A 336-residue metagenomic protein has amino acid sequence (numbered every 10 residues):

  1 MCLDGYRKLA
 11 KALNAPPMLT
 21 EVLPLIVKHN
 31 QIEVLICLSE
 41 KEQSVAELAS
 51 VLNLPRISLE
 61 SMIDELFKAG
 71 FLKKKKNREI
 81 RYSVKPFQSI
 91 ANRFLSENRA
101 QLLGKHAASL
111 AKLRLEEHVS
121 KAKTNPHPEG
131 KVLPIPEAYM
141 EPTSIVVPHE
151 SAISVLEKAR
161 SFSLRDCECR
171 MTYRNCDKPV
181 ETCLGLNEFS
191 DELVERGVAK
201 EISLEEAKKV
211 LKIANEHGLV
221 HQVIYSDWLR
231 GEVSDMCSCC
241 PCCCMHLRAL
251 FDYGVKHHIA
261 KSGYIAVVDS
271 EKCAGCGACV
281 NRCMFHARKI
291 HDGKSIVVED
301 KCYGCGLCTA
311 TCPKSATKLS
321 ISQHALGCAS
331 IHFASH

Functional and structural regions predicted by a protein language model:
L3-I32: Short alpha-helical segments that sit at the start of domains
V34, V45-L52: A short acidic, leucine-rich amphipathic alpha-helix
E40-S44: Short capping segments at the starts of secondary-structure elements
L52-K68: Short amphipathic alpha-helical interaction segments
F67-R78, R288-K289, T317-K318: A short, conserved structural fragment
I80-R81, K85-E116: Short, amphipathic alpha-helical interaction segments positioned at domain boundaries
Y82-V84, I224-S234, Y253-R282, H286-G304 (+2 more regions): Ferredoxin-like iron-sulfur electron-transfer modules
E117-S262: Catalytic cores of enzyme domains
